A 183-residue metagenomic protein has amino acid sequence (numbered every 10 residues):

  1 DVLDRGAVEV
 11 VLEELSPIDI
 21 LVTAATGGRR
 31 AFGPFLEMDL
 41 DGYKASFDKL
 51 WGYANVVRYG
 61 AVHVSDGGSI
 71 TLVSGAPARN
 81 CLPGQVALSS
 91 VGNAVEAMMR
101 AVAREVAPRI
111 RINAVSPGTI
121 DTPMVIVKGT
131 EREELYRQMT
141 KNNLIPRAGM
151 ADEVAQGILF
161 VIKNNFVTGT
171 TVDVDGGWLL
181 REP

Functional and structural regions predicted by a protein language model:
D1-G6: Rossmann-fold cofactor-recognition segment
I18-G27, L72, N113-P117: Rossmann-fold scaffold of SDR-type NAD(P)-dependent oxidoreductases
A24-F32, G176-G177: Conserved NAD(P)H cofactor-binding loop of Rossmann-fold oxidoreductase domains
P34, M38-V56, V62-A107, T119-I120 (+2 more regions): Catalytic loop of short-chain dehydrogenase/reductase
E96, E105-D121, V167-V174: Conserved Rossmann-fold SDR core element
A114, E133-Y136, I145-A155: Conserved loop-to-helix N-cap of the C-terminal "lid" that shapes the substrate pocket in Rossmann-like
T119-N142, R181-P183: A glycine/serine/threonine-rich, flexible loop-to-helix segment that serves as the NAD(P) cofactor-binding "lid"
R147-V174, L179: C-terminal substrate-recognition "lid" of short-chain dehydrogenase/reductases
